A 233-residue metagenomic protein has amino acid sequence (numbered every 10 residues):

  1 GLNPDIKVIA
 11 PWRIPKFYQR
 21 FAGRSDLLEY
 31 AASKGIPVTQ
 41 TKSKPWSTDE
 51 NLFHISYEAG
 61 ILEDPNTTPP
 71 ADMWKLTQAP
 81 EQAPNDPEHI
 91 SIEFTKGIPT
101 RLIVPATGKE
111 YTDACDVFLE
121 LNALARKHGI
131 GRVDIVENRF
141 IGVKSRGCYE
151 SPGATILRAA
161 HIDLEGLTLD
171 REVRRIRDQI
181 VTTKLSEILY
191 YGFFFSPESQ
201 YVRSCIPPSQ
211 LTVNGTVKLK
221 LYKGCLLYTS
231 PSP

Functional and structural regions predicted by a protein language model:
G1-K34, A79-I98, L102-G108, D134: Active-site adenylate/phosphate-handling loop in enzymes that bind or generate adenylated species
V38-E93: Phosphate/diphosphate-binding glycine-rich loops and adjacent basic-rich segments that engage nucleotide
N85-P87, E93-K96, T100, G108-R158: Glycine-rich, aromatic-lined ligand/substrate-binding cores of catalytic and carbohydrate-binding domains
R132, T216-K220: Short, surface-exposed charged micro-motifs
K144-L185: C-terminal, non-catalytic macromolecule-binding modules
R158, F194, P208-Q210: Catalytic, metal-anchored helix/loop core of enzyme active sites in primary metabolism
Q200-Q210: A conserved acidic, glycine/proline-rich C-terminal tail/linker
Y228-P233: Conserved small/polar residues in nucleotide/adenosyl-binding loops
